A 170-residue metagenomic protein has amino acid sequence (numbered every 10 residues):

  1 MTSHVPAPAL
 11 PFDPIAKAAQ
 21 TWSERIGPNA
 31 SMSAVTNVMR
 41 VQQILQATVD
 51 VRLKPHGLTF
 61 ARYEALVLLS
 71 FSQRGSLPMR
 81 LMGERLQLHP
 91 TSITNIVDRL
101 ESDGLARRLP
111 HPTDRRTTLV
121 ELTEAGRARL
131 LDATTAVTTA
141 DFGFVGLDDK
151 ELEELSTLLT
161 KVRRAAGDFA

Functional and structural regions predicted by a protein language model:
M1-H56: N-terminal leader segment of winged-helix/HTH proteins
I15-G27, S72-S76, T139-A140, V145: Short, flexible, glycine-rich and Lys/Arg-enriched loop motifs at helix boundaries that contact anionic partners
N29, M39, Q43, A47-H89: N-terminal helix-turn-helix DNA-binding core of bacterial DNA-binding proteins
S33, N37, E64-L68, A128 (+1 more regions): Pre-recognition alpha-helix immediately N-terminal to the DNA-recognition helix within helix-turn-helix or winged-helix
L45, L86, R129-V145, V162-F169: Alpha-helical linker/hinge and terminal dimerization helices associated with HTH transcriptional regulators
D98-E153, T157: Charged, amphipathic alpha-helical coiled-coil/dimerization segments
